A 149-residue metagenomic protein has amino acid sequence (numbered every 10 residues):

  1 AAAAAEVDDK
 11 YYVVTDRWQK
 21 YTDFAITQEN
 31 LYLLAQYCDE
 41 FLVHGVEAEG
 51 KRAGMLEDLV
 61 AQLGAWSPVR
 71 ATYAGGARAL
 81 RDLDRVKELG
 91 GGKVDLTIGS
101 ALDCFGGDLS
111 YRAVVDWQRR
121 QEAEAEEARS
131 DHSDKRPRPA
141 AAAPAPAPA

Functional and structural regions predicted by a protein language model:
A1-E49: Conserved anion-binding
A2-A4, A143-A147: Low-complexity, intrinsically disordered tandem-repeat tracts enriched in small/polar residues
D23-Q28, A53-Q62, Y111-V115: Charged helix-capping and loop-helix junction motifs
Y37-E40, H44, W66, L89 (+1 more regions): Change "in soluble alpha/beta enzymes" to "in soluble alpha/beta proteins
G45-V46, G75-G76, S100: Short secondary-structure boundary segments
E49-R52, R81, G106-G107: Short acidic/glycine-rich loop or secondary-structure boundary segments that cap or lie
D58-L96, R112: Catalytic cores of alpha/beta
L83-P139, P148-A149: C-terminal helical cap(s) of enzyme catalytic domains, especially alpha/beta-barrels
